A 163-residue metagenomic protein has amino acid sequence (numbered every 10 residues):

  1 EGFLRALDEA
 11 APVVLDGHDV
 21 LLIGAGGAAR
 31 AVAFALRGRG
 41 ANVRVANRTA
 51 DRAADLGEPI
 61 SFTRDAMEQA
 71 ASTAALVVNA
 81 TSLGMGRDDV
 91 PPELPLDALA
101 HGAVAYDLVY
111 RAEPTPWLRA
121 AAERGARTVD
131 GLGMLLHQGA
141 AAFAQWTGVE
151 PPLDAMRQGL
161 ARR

Functional and structural regions predicted by a protein language model:
E1-A6: A glycine-rich, Thr/Ser-enriched phosphate-binding loop motif common to dinucleotide/cofactor-binding enzymes
L7, G17-R37: Glycine-rich adenosine-cofactor-binding loop
V13-D19, A100-H101: Short helix-loop-beta connector
G17, V104, L108-R163: Adenosine-phosphate binding glycine-rich loop
L22, V43-V45, D107: Hydrophobic Val/Ile/Leu positions in short beta-strands of Rossmann-like dinucleotide-binding domains
L36-N42, E123-R127: Conserved S-adenosyl-L-methionine
G38-E58: NAD(P)-binding Rossmann-fold cofactor-contacting core
E58-T128: Rossmann-like adenosine-cofactor binding region
